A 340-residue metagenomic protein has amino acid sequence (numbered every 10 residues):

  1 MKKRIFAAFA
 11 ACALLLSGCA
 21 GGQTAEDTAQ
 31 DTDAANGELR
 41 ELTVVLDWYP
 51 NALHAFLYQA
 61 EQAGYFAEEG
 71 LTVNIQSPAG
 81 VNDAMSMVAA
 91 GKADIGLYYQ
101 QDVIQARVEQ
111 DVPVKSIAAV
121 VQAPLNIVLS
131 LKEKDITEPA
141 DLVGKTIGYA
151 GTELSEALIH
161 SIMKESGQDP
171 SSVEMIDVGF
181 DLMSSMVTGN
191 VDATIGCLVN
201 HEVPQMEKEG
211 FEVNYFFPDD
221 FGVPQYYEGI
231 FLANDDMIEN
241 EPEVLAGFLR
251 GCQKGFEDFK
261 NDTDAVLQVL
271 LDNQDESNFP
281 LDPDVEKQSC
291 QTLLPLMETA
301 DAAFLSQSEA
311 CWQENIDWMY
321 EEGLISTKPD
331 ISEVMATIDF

Functional and structural regions predicted by a protein language model:
M1-R40, F340: Short, low-complexity disordered leader/linker segments with a strong preference for bacterial N-terminal type II
Q30-D177, S185-T188, D192-N200, F216: Short, glycine-/small- and polar/acidic-enriched structural segments that line small-molecule recognition paths
N74, N82, D220, D284-Q291 (+1 more regions): Short linear loop/turn motifs
Q101-D102, D181-S184, N190-E276: Pocket-lining segment of extracytoplasmic ligand-binding domains
P170-E174, E276-S289, S326-E333: Short, surface-exposed acidic
E239-E322: Secondary-structure end/capping motifs
A310-F340: Conserved C-terminal helix/tail region of periplasmic/extracytoplasmic solute-binding proteins
